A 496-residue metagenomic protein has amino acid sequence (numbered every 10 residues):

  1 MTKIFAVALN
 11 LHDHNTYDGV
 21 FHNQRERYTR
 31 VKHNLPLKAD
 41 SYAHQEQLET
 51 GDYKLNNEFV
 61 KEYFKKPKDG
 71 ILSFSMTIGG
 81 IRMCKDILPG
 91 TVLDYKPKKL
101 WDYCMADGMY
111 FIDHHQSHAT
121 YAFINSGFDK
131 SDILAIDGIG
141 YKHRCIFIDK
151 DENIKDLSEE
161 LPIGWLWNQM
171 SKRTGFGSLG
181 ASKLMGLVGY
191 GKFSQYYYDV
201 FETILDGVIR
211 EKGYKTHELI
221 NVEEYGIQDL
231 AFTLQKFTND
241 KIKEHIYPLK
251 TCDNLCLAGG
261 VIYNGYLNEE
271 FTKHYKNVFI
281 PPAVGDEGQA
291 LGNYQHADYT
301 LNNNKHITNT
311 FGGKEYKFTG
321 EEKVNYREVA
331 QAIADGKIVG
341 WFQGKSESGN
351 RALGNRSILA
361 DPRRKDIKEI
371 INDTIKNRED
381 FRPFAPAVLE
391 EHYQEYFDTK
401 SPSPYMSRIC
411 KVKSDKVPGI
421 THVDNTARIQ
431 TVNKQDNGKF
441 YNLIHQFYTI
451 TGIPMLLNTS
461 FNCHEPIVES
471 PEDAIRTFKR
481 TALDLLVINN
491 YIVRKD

Functional and structural regions predicted by a protein language model:
I4-Y53, K65-K66, K85, G90 (+5 more regions): Flexible beta->alpha loop and helix N-cap segments adjacent to enzyme active/binding sites
K54-G70, H245-D253: Phosphate/pyrophosphate-binding loops at sites that engage ATP/ADP/AMP, CoA/4′-phosphopantetheine, polyphosphate
P67-G79, C252-G260, G340: Short glycine-rich phosphate-binding loop at a beta-alpha junction
M109-I112, E224-D240, N433, N437: Short acidic-aromatic active-site loops that bind/stabilize oxyanions
G140-C145, L205-I209, N254-G265: An acidic intrinsically disordered interaction segment
S194-K236: Active-site cores of enzymes that catalyze phosphoryl transfer or operate on phosphate-rich substrates
G226-I227, L234, T238, G259 (+2 more regions): Secondary-structure capping and boundary motifs in well-ordered enzyme cores
F232-L255: Phosphate/ATP-binding catalytic cores across multiple sugar-kinase/actin-like superfamilies, primarily ASKHA
